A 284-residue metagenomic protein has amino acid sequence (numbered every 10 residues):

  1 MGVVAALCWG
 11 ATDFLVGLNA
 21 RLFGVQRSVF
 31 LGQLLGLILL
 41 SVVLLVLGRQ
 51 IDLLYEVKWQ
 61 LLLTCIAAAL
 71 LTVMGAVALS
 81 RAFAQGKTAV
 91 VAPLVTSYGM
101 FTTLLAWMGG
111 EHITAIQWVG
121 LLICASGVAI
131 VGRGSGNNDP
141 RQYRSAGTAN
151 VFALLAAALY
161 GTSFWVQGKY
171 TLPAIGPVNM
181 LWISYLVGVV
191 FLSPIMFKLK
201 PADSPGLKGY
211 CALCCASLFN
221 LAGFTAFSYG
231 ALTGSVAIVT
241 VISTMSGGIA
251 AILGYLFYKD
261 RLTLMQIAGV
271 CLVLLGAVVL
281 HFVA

Functional and structural regions predicted by a protein language model:
M1-C8, V16-Q26, L31-C65, A76-Q85 (+5 more regions): Membrane-interface interhelical linkers
M1-W9, L54-T72, I113-S126, I175-V190 (+1 more regions): Structural signature of hydrophobic alpha-helical transmembrane segments
V4, L31-I38, L63, A67-L70 (+9 more regions): Hydrophobic residues within alpha-helical transmembrane segments of multi-pass solute transporters/permease subunits
A6, G10, F14, S41 (+10 more regions): Hydrophobic/small/kink-forming positions within alpha-helical transmembrane segments of polytopic membrane proteins
N19, S28, A82, M108-I113 (+4 more regions): Hydrophobic/aromatic residues within transmembrane alpha-helices of multi-pass small-molecule transporters
G24-V25, K87, T114, I175-G176 (+2 more regions): A helix-boundary/kink motif common to multi-pass secondary transporters, especially Major Facilitator Superfamily
L40, L104-L105, I116-S135, M265-A284: Hydrophobic transmembrane alpha-helices of multi-pass small-molecule transport proteins
L79, Y98-V119, G248-I267: C-terminal transmembrane-helix exit sites in multi-pass transporters
